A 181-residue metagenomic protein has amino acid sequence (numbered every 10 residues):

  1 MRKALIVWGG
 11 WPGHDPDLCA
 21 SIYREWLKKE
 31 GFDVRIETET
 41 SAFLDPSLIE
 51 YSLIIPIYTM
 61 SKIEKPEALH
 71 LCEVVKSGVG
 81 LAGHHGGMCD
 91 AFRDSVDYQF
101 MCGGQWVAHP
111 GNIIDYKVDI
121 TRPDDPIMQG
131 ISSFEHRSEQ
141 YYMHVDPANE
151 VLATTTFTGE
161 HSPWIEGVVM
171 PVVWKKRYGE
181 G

Functional and structural regions predicted by a protein language model:
M1, I49-E50, S77, P123 (+2 more regions): Residue-level preference for short coil/turn positions at secondary-structure junctions
K3-I6, D15-D90: Helical hinge/lid and interdomain linker segments adjacent to catalytic or ligand-binding clefts that mediate domain
G9-G10, Y58-T59, T156: Glycine-rich His-Gly loop
G13-D15, S162: A generic structural signal for short coil/turn motifs at secondary-structure boundaries
L18-C19, D94-D97, W164-I165: Short aromatic-enriched loop/helix-cap "lid" or pocket-rim segments at secondary-structure transitions that line
R35, N112-G181: Catalytic beta-strand/loop cores that center a nucleophilic Ser/Cys/Thr and support acyl-enzyme chemistry
E50-L53, C102, N149: Short, well-ordered alpha-helix to beta-strand connector turns
K62-G130: A glycine-rich, often tryptophan-bearing local segment used as a flexible ligand/cofactor-contacting loop or short
